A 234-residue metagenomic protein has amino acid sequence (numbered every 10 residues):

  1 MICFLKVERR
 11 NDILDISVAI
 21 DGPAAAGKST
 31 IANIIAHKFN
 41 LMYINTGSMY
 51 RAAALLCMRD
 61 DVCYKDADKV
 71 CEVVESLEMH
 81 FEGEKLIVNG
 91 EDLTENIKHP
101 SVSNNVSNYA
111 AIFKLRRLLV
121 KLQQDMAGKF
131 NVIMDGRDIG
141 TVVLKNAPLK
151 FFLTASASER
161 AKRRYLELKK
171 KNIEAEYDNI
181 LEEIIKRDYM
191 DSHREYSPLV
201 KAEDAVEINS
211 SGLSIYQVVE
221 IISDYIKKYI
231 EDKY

Functional and structural regions predicted by a protein language model:
L14-S17: Pre-Walker A (Motif I) flank of P-loop NTPase domains
I20: Hydrophobic anchor at the beta1->P-loop junction of P-loop NTPases
A25: Walker A (P-loop) phosphate-binding loop of P-loop NTPases
K28: Conserved lysine of the Walker
I31: Hydrophobic positions on the alpha1 helix immediately C-terminal to the Walker A/P-loop
K38-H99: N-terminal phosphate/diphosphate-binding loop that engages ATP/GTP or pyrophosphate donors across diverse enzyme folds
V73, E82-G83, Q123-K129, R137 (+3 more regions): Small-molecule kinase domains that catalyze NTP-dependent phosphoryl transfer to phosphate-bearing small molecules
I97-V106, A110-K171: ATP-dependent NMP and nucleoside kinases share a basic, alpha-helical "lid"
